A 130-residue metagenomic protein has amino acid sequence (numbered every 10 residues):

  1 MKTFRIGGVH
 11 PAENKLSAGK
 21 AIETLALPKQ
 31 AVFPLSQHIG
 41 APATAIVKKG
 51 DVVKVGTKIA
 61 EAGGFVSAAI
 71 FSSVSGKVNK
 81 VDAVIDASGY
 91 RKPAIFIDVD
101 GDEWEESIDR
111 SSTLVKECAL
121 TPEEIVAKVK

Functional and structural regions predicted by a protein language model:
M1-K130: Well-ordered secondary-structure scaffolds
